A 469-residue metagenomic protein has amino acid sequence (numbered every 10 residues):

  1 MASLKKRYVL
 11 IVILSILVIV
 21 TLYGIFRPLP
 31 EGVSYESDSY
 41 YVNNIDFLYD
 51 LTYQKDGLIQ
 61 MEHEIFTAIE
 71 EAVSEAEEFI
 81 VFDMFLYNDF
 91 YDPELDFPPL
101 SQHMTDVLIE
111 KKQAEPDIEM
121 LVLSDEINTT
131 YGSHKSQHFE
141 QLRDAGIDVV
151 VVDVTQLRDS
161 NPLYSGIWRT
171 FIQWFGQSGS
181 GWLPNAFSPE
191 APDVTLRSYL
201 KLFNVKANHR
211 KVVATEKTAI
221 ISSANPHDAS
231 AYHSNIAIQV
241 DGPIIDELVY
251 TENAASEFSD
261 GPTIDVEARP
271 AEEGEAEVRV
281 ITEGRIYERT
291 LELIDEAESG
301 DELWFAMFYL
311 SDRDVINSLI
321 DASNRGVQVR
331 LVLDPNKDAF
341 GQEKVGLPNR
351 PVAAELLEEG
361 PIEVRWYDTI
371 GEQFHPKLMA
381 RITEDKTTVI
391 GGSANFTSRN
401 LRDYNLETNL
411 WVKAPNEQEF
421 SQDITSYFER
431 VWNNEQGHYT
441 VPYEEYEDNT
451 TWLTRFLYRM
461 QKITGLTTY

Functional and structural regions predicted by a protein language model:
A2-Y469: Charged, low-complexity intrinsically disordered terminal segments
